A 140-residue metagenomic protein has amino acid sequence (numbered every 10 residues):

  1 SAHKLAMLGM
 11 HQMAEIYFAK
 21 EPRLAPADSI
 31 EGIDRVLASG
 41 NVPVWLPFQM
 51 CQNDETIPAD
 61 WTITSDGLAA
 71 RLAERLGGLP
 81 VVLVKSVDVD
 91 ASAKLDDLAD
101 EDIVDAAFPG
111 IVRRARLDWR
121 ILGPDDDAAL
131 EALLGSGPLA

Functional and structural regions predicted by a protein language model:
S1-L139: Nucleotide/pyrophosphate-binding catalytic subdomain
